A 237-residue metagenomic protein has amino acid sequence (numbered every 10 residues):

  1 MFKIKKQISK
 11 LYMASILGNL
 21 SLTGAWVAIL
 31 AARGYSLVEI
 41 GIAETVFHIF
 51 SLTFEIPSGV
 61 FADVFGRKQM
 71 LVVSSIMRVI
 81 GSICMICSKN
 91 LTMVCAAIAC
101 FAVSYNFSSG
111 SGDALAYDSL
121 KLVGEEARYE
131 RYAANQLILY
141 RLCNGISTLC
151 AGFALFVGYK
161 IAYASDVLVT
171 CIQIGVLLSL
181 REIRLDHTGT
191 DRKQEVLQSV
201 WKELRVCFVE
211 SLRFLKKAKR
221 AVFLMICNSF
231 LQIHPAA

Functional and structural regions predicted by a protein language model:
M1-K5, S9, L180-L224: Juxtamembrane intracellular "pre-TM" segments in multi-pass secondary transporters
F2-T53, R78, K217-A237: Helix-loop boundary and gating motifs at the non-cytosolic
A31-A32, M85-C87, N144-S165, V169: Transmembrane alpha-helix termini and helix-breaking/packing motifs in multi-pass membrane transporters
H48-I56, R141-G145: Residue-level signature of mid-helix packing/kink "hotspots" within the transmembrane helices of 12-pass Major
G59-V60, V64: Membrane-interface helix termini in secondary transporters
I76-N90, V94-C95: C-terminal ends and interior cores of transmembrane alpha-helices in multi-pass membrane transporters/permeases
A99-R141: Cytoplasmic helix-loop-helix junction between adjacent transmembrane helices in 12-TM secondary transporters
